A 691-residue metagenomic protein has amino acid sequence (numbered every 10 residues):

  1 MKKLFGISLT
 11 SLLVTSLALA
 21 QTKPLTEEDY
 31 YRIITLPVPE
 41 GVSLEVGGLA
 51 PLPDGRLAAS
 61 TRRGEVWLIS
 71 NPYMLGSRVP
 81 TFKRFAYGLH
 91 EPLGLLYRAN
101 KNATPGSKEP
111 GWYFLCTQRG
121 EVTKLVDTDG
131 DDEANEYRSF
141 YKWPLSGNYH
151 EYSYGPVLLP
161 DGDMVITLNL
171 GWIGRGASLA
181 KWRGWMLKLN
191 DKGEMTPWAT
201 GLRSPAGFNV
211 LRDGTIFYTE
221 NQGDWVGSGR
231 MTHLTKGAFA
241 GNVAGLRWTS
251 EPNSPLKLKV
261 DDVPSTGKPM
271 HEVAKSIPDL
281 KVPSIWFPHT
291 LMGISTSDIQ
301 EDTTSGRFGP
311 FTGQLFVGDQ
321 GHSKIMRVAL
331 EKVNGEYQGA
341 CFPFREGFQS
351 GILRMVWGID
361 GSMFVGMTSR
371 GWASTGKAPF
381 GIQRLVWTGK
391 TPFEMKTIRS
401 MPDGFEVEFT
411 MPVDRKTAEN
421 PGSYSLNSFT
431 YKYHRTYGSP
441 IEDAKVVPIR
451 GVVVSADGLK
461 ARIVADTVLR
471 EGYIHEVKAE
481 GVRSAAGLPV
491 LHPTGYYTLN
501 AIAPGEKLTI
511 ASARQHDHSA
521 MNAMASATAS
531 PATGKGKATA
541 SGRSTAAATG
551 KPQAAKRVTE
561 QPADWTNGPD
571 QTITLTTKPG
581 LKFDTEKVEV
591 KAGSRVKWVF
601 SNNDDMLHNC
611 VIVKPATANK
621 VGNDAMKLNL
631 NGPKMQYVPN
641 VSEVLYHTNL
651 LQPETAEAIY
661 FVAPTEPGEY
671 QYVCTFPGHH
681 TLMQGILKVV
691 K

Functional and structural regions predicted by a protein language model:
Q21-P392: Beta-propeller domains with acidic blade repeats across secreted/periplasmic ectodomains and cytosolic WD/CNH propellers
A50-P51, R56-A58, E65, E586-I612 (+2 more regions): Beta-strand cores of secreted/periplasmic/IMS beta-sandwich domains, seen most often in copper-related folds
R98, N102-G106, G550-T559, S642-K691: Extracellular/periplasmic metallocenter environments
T388-R415, G422, L581, E589-A592: Surface beta-strand/loop "capping" patches
G389-E394, D414, A479-A546: Acidic, Ser/Thr/Gly/Pro-rich low-complexity segments and short DxT(G/T)-type signature motifs
G389-K390, W565-R595: N-terminal edge beta-strand
E408-G451, V477-S484, P493-Y497, I612: Short, surface-exposed alpha-helix to beta-strand junction/turn motifs within ectodomains of secreted and cell-envelope
I441-A456, T617-P667: Extracytoplasmic beta-sandwich strand-turn segments characteristic of Greek-key/jelly-roll folds
